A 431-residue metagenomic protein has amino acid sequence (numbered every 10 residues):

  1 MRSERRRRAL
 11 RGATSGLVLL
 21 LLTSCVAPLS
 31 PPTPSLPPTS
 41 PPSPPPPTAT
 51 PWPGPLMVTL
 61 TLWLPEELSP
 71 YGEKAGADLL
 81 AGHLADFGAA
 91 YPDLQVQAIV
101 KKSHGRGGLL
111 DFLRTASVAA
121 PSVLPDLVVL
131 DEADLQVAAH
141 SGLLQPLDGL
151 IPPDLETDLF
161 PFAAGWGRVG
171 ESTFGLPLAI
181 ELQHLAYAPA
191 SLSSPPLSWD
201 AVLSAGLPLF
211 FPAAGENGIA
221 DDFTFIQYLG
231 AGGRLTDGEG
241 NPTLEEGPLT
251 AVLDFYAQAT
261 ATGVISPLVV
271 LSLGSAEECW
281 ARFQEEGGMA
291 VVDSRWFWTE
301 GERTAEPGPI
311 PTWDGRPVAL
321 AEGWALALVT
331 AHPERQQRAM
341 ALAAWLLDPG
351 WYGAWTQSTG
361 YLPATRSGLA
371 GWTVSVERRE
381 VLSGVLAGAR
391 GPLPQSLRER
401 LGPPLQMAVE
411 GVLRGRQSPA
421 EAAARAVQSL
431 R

Functional and structural regions predicted by a protein language model:
C25-D134: Conserved N-terminal structural module of periplasmic/extracytoplasmic solute-binding proteins
G107-L124, S141, L203-S204, L273-V291 (+2 more regions): Short helices/loops that flank or line small-molecule/ion binding pockets
L130-H184, S194, A201, E306-G308: Hinge/lid segment of periplasmic solute-binding proteins
L135-V137, V292-T304: A ligand-binding cleft/hinge motif common to bilobed small-molecule-binding domains
F174-A179, Q183, D200-P248: Extracytoplasmic/periplasmic solute-binding protein
E239-L273: Glycine-centered hinge/linker elements that transmit conformational signals in sensory and ligand-binding systems
G301-L362: Extracytoplasmic/periplasmic substrate-recognition and gating elements
T356-P404, G411: Long, aromatic- and glycine/proline-rich binding clefts that accommodate carbohydrate-like moieties
